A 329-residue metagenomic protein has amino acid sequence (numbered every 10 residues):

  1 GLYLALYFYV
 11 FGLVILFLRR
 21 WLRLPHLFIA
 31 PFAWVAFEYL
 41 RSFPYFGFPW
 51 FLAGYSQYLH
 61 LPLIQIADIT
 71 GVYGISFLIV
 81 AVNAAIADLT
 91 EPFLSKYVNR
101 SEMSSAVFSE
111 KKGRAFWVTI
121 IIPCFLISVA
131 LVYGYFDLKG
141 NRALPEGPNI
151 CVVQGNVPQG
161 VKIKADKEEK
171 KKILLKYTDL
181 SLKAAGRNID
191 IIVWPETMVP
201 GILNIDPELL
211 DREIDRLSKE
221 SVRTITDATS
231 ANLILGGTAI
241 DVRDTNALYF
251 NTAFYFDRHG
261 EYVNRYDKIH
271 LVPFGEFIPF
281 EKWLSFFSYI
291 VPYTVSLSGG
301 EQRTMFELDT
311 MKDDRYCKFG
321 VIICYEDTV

Functional and structural regions predicted by a protein language model:
G1-D137: Membrane-embedded alpha-helical bundles of multi-pass enzymes that act on lipidic or dolichyl-linked glycan substrates
F51-G54, A84, K167, L209 (+1 more regions): Residues in and immediately flanking transmembrane alpha helices
G54, V272-S285: A short, polar/charged loop-to-alpha-helix boundary motif
Y73-I75, A84, L271-G275, T328-V329: A short local loop/turn or secondary-structure capping micro-motif enriched for an aromatic residue
I127, Y133-F277, V295, M305-D327: Soluble catalytic regions of membrane-associated enzymes that act on cell-envelope and secretory-pathway components
S288-V295, G299: A cross-kingdom signal targeting lumenal/periplasmic-facing segments of multi-pass membrane and secretory-pathway
